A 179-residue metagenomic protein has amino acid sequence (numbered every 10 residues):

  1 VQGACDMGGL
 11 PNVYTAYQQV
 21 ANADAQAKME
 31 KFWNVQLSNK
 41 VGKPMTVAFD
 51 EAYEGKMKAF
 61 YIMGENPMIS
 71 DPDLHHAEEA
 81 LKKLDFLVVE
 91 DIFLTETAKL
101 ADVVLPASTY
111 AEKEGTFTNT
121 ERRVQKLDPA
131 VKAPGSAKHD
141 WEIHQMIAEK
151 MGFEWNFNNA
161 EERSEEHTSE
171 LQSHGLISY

Functional and structural regions predicted by a protein language model:
Q2-H167: Non-catalytic alpha/beta scaffold blocks inside enzyme catalytic domains
H167-Y179: Single conserved hydrophobic/aromatic residue that forms the stacking wall/gate of nucleotide- or nucleobase-binding
